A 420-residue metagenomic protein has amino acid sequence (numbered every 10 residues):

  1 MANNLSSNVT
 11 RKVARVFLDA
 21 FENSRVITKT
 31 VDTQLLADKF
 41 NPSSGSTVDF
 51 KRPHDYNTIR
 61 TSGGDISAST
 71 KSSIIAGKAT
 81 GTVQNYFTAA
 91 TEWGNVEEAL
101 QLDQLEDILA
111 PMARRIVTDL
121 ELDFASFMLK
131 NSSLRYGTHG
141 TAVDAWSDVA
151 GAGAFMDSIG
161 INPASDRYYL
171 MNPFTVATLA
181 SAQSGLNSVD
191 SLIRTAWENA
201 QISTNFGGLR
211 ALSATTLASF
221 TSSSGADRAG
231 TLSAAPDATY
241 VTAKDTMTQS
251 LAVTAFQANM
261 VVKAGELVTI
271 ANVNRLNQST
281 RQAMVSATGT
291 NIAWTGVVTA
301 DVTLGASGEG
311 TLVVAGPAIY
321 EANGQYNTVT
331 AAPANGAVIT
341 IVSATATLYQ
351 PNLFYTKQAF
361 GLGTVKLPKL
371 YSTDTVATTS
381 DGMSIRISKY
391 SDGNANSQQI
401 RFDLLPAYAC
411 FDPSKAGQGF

Functional and structural regions predicted by a protein language model:
M1-T30, F40-P42, D190-R228, A334-F420: Protruding loop/beta-arch "assembly-hinge" segments enriched in small, turn-prone residues
M1-T82: N-terminal "assembly arms/tails" that initiate or stabilize quaternary assembly in self-assembling proteins
S43-S46, G63-I66, M247, G265 (+1 more regions): Glycine-centered loop/turn motifs
F50, A79-D148, D157-T175, E198-A214 (+2 more regions): Long, contiguous amphipathic alpha-helices that act as assembly "spine/axial" helices in icosahedral shell and virion
Y56, T175-V176, V273-R275, A318-Y320: Acidic glycine-/aspartate-rich tracts in secreted/extracellular proteins
R60-G63, A180-A182, S223-S224, E309 (+3 more regions): Short conserved micro-motifs at the rims of enzyme active sites and ligand-binding pockets
T178-A315, G417-F420: Autoprocessing Asn-cyclization modules and mimics
L304-N335: Short solvent-exposed strand/turn elements
